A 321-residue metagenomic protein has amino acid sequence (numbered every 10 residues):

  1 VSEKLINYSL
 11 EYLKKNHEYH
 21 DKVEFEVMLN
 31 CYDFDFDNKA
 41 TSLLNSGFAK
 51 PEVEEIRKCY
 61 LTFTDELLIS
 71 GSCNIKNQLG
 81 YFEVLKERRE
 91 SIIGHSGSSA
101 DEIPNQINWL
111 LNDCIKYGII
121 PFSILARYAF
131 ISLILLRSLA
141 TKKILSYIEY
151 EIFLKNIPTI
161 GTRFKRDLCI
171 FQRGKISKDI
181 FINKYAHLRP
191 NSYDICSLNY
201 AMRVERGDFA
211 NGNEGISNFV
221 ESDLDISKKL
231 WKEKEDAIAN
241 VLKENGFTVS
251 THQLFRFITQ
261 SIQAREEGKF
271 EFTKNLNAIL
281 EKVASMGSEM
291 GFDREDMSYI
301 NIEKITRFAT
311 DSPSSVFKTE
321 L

Functional and structural regions predicted by a protein language model:
V1-S288, D296: Hydrophobic beta/alpha structural segments that scaffold and line small-molecule/cofactor pockets of phosphate-handling
K274, A278-S285, R294-L321: Long, low-complexity segments enriched in small/aliphatic residues
